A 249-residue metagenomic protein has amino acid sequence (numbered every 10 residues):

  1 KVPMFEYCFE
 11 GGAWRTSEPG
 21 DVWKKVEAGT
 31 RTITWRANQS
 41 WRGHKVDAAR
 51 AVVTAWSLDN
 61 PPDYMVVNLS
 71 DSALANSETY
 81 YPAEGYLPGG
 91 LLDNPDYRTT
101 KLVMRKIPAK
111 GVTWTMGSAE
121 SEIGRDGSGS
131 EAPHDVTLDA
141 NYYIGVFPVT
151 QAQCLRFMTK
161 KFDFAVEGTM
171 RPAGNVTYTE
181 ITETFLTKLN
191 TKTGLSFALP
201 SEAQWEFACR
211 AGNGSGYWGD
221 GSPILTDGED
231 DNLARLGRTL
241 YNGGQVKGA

Functional and structural regions predicted by a protein language model:
K1-N60: Long, compositionally biased, intrinsically disordered segments
Y7, G12-S17, E78, L92-P95 (+1 more regions): Acidic Ser/Thr/Pro-rich low-complexity disordered segments that often serve as glycosylated linkers/stalks around
G29, D47, S130, D230-L233: A short, structural micro-pattern
T30-W41, V149-K161: K/E-rich alpha-helical interaction surfaces of small helical-bundle regulatory domains
V52-T159, T184-L189, A211-G214, D220-S222 (+1 more regions): Short, compositionally biased
A119-E120, E167, N175-A249: Functional-site microenvironments in short loops/helix caps that host divalent-cation chemistry
V136-P148, V166-T177, G248-A249: Short active-site loop at a secondary-structure junction that contains or immediately precedes the catalytic residue(s)
